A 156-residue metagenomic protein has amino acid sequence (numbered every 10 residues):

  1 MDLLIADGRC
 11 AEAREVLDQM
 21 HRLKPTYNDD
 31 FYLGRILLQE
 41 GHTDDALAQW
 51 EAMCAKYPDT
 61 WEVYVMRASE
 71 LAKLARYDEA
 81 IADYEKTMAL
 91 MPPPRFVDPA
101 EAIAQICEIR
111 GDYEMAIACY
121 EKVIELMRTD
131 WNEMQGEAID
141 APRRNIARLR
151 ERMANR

Functional and structural regions predicted by a protein language model:
A6, Q39-E40, K73-L74, I109 (+2 more regions): Register position in tetratricopeptide repeats
K24-P25, P58, P92-P94, R128: Short coil turns that delineate tetratricopeptide repeat
N28-D29, E62, F96-D98, A141: Start-of-helix register in tetratricopeptide repeats
